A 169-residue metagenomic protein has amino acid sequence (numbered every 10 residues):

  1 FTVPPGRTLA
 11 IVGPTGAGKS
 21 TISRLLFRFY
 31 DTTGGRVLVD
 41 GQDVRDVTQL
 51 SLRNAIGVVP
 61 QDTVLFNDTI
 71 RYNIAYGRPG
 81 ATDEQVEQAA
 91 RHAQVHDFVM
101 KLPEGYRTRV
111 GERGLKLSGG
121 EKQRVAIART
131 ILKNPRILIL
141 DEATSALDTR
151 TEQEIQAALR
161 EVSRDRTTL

Functional and structural regions predicted by a protein language model:
F1-L169: ABC-type nucleotide-binding domain
